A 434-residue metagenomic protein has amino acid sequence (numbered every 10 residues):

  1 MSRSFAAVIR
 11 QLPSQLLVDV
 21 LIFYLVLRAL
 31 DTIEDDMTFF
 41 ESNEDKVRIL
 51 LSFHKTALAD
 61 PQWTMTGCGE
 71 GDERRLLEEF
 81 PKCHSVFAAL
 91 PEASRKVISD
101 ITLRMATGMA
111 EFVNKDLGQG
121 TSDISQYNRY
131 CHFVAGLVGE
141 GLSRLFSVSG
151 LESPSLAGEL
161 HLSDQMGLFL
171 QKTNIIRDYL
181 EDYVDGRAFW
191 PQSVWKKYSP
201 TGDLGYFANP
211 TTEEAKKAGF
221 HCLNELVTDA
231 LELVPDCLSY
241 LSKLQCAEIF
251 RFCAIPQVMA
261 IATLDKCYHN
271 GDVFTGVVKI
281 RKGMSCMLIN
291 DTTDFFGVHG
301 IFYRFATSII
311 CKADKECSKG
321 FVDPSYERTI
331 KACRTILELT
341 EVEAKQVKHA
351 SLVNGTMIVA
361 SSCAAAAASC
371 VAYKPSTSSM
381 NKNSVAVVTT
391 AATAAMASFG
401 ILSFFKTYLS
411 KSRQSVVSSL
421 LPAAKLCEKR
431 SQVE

Functional and structural regions predicted by a protein language model:
M1-F169, E181-E434: Catalytic cores of Mg2+-dependent Asp-rich isoprenoid enzymes
